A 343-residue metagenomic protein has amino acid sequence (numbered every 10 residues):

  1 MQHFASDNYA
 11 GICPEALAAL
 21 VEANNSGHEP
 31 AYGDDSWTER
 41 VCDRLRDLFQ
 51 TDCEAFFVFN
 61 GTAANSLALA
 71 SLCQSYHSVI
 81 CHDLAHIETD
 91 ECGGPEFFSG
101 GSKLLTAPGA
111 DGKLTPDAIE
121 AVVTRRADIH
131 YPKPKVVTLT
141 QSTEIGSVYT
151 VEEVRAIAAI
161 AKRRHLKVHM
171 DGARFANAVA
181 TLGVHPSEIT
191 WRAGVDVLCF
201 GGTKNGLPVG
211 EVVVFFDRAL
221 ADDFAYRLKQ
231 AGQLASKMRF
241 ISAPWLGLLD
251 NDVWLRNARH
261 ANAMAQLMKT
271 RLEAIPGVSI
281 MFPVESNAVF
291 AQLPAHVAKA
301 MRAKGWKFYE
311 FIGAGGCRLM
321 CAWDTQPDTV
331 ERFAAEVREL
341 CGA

Functional and structural regions predicted by a protein language model:
Q2-K304, Y309-T325, F333-G342: Conserved PLP-enzyme active-site core in the AAT-like
